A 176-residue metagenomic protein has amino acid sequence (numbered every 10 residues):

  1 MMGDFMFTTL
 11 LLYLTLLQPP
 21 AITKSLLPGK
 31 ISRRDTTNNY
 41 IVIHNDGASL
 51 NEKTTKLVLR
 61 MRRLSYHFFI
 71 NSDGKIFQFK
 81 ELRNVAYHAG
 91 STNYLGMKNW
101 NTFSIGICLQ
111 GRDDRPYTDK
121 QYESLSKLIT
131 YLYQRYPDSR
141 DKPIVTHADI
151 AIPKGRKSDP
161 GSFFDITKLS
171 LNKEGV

Functional and structural regions predicted by a protein language model:
M1-F5: Short, Lys/Arg-enriched N-terminal segments with co-localized hydrophobic residues within the first ~10-30 amino acids
F7, L14-T23, R112-V176: Basic/polar, cationic surfaces and motifs that engage anionic cell-wall and phosphate/carboxylate ligands
L16-D138: Active-site-adjacent loop/helix surface patches within enzyme catalytic domains that shape the substrate-binding cleft
